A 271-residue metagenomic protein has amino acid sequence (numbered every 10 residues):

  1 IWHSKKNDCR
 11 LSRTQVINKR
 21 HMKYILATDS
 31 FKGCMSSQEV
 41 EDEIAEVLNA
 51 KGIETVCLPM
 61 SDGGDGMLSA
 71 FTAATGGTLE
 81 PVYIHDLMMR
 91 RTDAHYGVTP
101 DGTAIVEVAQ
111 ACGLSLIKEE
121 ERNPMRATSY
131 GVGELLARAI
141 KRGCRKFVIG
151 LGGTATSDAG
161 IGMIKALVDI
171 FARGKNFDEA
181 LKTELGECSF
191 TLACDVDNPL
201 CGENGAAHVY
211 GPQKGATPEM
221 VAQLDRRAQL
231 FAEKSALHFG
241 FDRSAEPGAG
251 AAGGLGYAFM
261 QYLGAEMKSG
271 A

Functional and structural regions predicted by a protein language model:
K5, R20-H21: N-terminal regions of proteins, emphasizing targeting and processing segments when present
M22-L151, A155-A271: N-terminal loops that bind phosphate or other acidic moieties and the adjacent beta-alpha structural core
